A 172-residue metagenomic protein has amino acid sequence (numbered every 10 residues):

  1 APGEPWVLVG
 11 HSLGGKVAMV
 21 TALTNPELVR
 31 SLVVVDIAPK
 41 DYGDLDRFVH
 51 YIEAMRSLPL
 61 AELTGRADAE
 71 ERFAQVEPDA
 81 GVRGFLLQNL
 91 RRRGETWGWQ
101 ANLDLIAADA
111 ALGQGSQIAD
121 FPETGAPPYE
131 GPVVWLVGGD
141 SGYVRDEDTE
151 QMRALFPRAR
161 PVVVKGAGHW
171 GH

Functional and structural regions predicted by a protein language model:
A1-E4, P128: Glycine-rich phosphate-binding loop signature in dinucleotide/nucleotide-binding domains
G3, V29-R30, F156-A159, A167: Core-facing hydrophobic residues within beta-strands of well-ordered domains
G3-S12: Alpha/beta-hydrolase fold nucleophile elbow
H11-V20: Glycine-rich nucleophile elbow surrounding the catalytic serine of serine-hydrolase chemistry
M19-R66: Flexible "cap/lid" loop of the alpha/beta hydrolase fold
L60-G115: Conserved alpha/beta-hydrolase catalytic His-Asp/Glu region
G94-F156, R160-V163: Conserved serine/cysteine hydrolase catalytic core
V164-H172: Catalytic histidine-centered segment of alpha/beta-hydrolase-like enzymes
